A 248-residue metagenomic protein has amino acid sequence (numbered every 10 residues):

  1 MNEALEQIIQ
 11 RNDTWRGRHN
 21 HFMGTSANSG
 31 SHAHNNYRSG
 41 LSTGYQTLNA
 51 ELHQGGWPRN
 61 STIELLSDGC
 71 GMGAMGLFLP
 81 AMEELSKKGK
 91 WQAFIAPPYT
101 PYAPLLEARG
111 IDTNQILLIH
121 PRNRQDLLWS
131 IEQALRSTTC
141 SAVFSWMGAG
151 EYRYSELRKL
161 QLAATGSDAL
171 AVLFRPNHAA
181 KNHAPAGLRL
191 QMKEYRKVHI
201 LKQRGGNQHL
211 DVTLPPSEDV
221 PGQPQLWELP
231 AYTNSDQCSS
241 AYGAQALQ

Functional and structural regions predicted by a protein language model:
M1-F94, T113, G206, N234-Q248: Detector for small/aliphatic-rich hydrophobic stretches
G44, A74, Y102, L127 (+1 more regions): Helical mechanochemical/support elements of P-loop NTPase systems and associated helical scaffolds
I63-D68, L117, F144-M147: Short, basic, glycine/proline-bearing loop/turn elements
G69-C70, Y99, N123, H178: Short, glycine/serine-rich, charged loops/turns that create anion-binding and catalytic segments at active sites
A81, R109-I111, K159-L162: Short, solvent-exposed amphipathic alpha-helical segments in soluble enzyme and RNA/protein-processing domains
G89-S141: Conserved inter-motif catalytic segment of the P-loop NTP-binding fold
I119-M192: P-loop NTPase motor core
A171-Q245: Phosphate-binding/switch region of NTP-binding enzymes
